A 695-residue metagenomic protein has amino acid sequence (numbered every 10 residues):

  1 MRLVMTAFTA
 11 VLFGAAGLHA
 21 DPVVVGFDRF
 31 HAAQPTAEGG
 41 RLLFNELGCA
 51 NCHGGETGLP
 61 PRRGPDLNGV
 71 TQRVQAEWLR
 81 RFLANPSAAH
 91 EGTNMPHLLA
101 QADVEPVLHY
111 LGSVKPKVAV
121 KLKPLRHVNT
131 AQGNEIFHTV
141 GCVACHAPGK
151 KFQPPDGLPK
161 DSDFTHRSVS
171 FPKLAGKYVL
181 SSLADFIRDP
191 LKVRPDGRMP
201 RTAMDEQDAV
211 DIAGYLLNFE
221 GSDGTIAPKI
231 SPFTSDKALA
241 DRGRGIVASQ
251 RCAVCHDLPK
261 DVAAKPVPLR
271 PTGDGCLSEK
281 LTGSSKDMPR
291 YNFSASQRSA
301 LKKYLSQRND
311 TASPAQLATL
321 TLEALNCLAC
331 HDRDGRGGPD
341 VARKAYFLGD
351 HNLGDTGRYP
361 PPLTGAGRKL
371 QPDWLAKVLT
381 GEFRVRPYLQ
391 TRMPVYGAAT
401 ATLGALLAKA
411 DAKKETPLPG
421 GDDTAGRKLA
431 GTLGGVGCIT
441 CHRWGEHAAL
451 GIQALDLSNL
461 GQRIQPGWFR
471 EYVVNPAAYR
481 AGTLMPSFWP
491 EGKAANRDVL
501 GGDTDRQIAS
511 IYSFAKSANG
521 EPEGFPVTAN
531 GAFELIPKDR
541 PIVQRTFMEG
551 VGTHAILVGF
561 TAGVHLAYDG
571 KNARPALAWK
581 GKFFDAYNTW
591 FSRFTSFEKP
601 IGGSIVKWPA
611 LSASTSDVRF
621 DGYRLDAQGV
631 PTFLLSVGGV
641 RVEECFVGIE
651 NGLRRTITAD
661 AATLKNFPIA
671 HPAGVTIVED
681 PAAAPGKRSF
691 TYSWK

Functional and structural regions predicted by a protein language model:
V4-A15: Bacterial N-terminal signal peptides
D21-P35, G58-P116, Q153-G221, V262-S313 (+2 more regions): Extracytoplasmic electron-transfer domains, predominantly the class I c-type cytochrome c fold
Q34-G55, H127-K150, K237-H256, S313-D334 (+2 more regions): Sequence/structural segment immediately N-terminal to covalent heme-attachment motifs in c-type and related
G55-G58, P148, W444-H447, E491 (+1 more regions): Beta-propeller domains with acidic blade repeats across secreted/periplasmic ectodomains and cytosolic WD/CNH propellers
G524-C645, I649-G652, R688-F690: Beta-strand-rich N-terminal accessory domains
F633-V637, T658-A659, F667-I669, G686-K695: Short, hydrophobic/aromatic-enriched beta-strand segments in well-ordered soluble domains
E650-A673: Surface-exposed beta-strand/loop patches in extracellular or lumenal glycoproteins
I677-P685: Intrinsically disordered, low-complexity Pro/Gly/Ser/Thr-rich segments with frequent PxxP/GP/PP motifs and embedded
